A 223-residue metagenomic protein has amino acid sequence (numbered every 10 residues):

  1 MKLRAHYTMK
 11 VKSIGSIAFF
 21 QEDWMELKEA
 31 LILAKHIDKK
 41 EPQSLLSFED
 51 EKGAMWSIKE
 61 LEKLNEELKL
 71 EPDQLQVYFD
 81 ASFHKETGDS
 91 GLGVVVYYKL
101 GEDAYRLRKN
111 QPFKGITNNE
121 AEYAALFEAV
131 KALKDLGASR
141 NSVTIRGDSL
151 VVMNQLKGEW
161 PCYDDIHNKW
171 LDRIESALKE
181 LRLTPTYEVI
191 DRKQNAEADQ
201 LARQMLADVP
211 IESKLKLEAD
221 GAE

Functional and structural regions predicted by a protein language model:
M1-D23, H84-E86, K131-M205: RNase H catalytic domain
M1-K69: N-terminal accessory interaction module
S44, S90, N141: Short beta-strand/loop motifs in extracellular/secreted proteins, especially within beta-sandwich accessory domains
L46-F48, V77-F79, P185: Generic structural motif
E67-E120: RNase H-like nuclease fold core
L107-I145: Acidic helix/loop or adjacent segment enriched in Glu/Asp that either coordinates divalent metal
P210-S213: Lipid interaction determinants
L217-E223: Acidic, serine/proline-rich low-complexity intrinsically disordered regions
